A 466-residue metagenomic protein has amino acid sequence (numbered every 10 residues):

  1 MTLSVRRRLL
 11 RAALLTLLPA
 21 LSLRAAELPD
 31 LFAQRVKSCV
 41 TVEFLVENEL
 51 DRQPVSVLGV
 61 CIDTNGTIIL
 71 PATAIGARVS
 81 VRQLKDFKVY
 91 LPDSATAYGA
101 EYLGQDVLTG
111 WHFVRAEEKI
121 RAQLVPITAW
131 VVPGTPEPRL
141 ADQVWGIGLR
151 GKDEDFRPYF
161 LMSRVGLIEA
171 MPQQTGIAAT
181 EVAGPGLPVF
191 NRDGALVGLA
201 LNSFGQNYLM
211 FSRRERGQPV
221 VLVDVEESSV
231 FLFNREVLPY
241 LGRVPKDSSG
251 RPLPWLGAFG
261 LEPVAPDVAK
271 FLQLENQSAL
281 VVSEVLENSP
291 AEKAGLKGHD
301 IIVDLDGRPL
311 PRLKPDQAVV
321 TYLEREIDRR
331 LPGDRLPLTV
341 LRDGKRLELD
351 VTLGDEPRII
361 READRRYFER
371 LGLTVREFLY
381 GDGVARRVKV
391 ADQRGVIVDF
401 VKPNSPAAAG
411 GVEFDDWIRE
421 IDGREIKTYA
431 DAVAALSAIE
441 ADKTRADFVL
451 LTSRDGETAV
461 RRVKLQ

Functional and structural regions predicted by a protein language model:
A25-P71, G76-R78, T109-G110, L124 (+4 more regions): N-terminal activation segment of mature serine protease catalytic domains
E27, L31, Q123-E181, G205-M210 (+4 more regions): Flexible, gly/ser-rich surface segments that form the specificity/activation loops bordering the active-site cleft
E27-F32, L84, G99-Y102, A122 (+5 more regions): C-terminal cap/linker of serine protease catalytic domains
V36-R52, E117-A129, F156-D224, E275-S283 (+1 more regions): Active-site region of chymotrypsin-like
L50-D51, D63-F156, M171-A183, G205 (+2 more regions): Conserved active-site neighborhood of the chymotrypsin/trypsin-like protease fold
N65-A72, F190-L201, A291-V319, A407-A430: Conserved PDZ fold ligand-binding element
A77-Q83, D304-P337, E420-V449: PDZ domains, with a preference for the canonical peptide-binding region formed by the helix
E118-V132, L140, K314, R342-R394 (+1 more regions): C-terminal, low-ordered peptide segments at domain boundaries
